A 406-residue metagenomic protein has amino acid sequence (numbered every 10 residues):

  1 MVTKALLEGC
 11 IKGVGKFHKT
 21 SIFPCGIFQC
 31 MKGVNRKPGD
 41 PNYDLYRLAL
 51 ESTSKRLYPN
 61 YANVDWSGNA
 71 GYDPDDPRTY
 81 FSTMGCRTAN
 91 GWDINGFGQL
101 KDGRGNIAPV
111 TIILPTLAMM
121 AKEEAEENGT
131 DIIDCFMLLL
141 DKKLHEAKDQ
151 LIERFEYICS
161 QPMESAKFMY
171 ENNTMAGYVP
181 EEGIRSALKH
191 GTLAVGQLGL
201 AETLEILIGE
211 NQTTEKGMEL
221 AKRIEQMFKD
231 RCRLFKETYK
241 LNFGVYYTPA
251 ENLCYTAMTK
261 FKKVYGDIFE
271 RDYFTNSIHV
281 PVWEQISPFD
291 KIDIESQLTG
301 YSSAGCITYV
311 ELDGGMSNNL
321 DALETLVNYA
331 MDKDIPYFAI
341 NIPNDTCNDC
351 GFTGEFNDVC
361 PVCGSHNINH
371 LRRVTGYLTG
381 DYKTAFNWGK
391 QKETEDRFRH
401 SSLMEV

Functional and structural regions predicted by a protein language model:
M1-K189, E210, T214-N369, R373 (+2 more regions): Conserved catalytic cores of very large enzyme subunits
L193-I206, Q226, R373: Contiguous, well-ordered alpha-helical segments that form the cores/surfaces of helical PPI scaffolds
G196, N369-T379, N387, R399: Generic, ordered loop/turn and secondary-structure boundary motif
D334-P336, N341-P343, T384-V406: Long, highly charged low-complexity segments enriched in Glu/Asp and Lys/Arg with interspersed Ser/Thr
